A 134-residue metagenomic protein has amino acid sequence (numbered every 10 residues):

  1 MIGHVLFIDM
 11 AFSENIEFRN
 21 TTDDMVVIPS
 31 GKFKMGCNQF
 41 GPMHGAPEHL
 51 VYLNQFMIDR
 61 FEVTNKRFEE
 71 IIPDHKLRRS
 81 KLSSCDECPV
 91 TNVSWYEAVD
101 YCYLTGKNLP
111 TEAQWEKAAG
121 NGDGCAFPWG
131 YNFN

Functional and structural regions predicted by a protein language model:
M1-H4: Hydrophobic membrane-insertion alpha-helices, especially the h-region of bacterial N-terminal signal peptides
A11-S13: Boundary at the C-terminal end of the N-terminal hydrophobic targeting segment
N15-P29: GGW-centered surface loops in extracellular recognition modules
D24-V26, E48-L50, W95: A general secondary-structure boundary signal
K32-F40, V51-N134: Active-site microenvironments of metalloenzymes and redox enzymes
P42-A46: C-terminal, low-complexity/hydrophilic appendages and adjacent surface loops of extracellular/periplasmic anionic
